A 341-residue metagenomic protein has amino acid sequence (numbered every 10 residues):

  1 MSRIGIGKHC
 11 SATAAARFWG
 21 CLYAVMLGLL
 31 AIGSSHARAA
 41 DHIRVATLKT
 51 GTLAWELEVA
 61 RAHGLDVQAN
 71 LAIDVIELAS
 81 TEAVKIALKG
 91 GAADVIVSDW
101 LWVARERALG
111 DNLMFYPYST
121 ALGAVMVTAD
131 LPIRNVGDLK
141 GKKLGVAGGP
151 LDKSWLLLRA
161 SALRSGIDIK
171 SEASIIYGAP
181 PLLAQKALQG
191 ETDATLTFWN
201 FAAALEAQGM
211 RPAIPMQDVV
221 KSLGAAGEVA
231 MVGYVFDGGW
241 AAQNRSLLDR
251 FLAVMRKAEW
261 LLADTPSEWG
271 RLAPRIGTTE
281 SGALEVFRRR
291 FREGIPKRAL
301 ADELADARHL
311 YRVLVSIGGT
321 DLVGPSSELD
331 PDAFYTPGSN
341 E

Functional and structural regions predicted by a protein language model:
M1-R17: N-terminal secretory signal peptides that target proteins for export/translocation
W19-G33: Bacterial N-terminal signal peptides
S34-A39: Sec/Tat signal peptide C-region and signal peptidase I cleavage site
D41-D168, S174-Y177, K186-Q189, D193-W199 (+1 more regions): Short, glycine-/small- and polar/acidic-enriched structural segments that line small-molecule recognition paths
Q68, Q217-G227, E293-D302: Short, solvent-exposed loop/beta-turn-alpha elements that line the ligand-binding surface or hinge of extracytoplasmic
L101, P181-A273: Pocket-lining segment of extracytoplasmic ligand-binding domains
A241-G318: Secondary-structure end/capping motifs
R308-E341: Conserved C-terminal helix/tail region of periplasmic/extracytoplasmic solute-binding proteins
